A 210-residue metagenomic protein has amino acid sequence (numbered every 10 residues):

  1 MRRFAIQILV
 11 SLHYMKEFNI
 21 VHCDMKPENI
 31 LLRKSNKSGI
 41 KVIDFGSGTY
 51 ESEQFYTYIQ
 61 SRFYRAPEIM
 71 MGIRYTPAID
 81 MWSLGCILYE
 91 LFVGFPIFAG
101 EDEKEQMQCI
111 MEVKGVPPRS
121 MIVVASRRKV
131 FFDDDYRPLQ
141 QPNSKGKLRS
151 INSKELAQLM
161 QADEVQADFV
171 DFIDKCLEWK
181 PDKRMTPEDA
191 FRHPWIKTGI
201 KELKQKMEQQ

Functional and structural regions predicted by a protein language model:
M1-N36, A167-D174: Conserved alphaE helix
L31-Q60: Activation segment/activation loop of eukaryotic-type protein kinase catalytic domains
G72-P77: Activation segment
D80: Conserved catalytic-loop aspartate of Hanks-type protein kinases
L91-F92: Hydrophobic anchor on a C-lobe helix of Hanks-type protein kinase catalytic domains
P117-D174: C-terminal lobe substrate-recognition/regulatory segment of protein kinase catalytic domains
D182-Q210: Regulatory extensions flanking the kinase catalytic core
